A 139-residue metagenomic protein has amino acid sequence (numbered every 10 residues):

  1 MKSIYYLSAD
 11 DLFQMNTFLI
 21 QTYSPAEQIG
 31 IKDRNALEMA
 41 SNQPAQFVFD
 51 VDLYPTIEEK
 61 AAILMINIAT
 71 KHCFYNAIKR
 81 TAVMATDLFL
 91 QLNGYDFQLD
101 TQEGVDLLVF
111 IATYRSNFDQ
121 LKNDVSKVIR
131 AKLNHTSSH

Functional and structural regions predicted by a protein language model:
M1-H139: FIC/Doc superfamily catalytic core
